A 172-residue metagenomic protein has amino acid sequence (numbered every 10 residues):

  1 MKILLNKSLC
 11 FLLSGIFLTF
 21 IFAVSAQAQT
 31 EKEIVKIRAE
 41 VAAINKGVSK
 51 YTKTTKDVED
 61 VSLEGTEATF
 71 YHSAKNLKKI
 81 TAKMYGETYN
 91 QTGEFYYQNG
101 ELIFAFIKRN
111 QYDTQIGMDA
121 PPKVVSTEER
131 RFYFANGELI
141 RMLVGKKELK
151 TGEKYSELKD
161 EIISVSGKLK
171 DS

Functional and structural regions predicted by a protein language model:
M1-K7: N-terminal secretory signal peptides that target proteins for export/translocation
C10-A23: Bacterial N-terminal signal peptides
A28-E87: N-terminal secretory signal peptides
L63-E67, T88-G93, V124-E129: Short, surface-exposed coil-to-beta transition loops
T69-H72, F95-Y97, R130-N136: Aromatic-rich beta-strand edge motifs centered on tyrosine
H72-T114: Mid-chain, structured segments of secreted extracytoplasmic proteins
I103-L143: An exposed acidic His-Trp-rich patch
A135-S172: C-terminal partner/receptor-binding element of secreted or periplasmic proteins
